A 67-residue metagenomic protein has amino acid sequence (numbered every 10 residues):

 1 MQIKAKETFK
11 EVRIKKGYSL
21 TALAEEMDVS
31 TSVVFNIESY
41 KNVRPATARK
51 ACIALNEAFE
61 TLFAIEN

Functional and structural regions predicted by a protein language model:
M1-K15: A short, Lys/Arg-rich alpha-helix, primarily the initiator
F9, L20, P45-A48: Helix-turn-helix DNA-binding elements, focusing on the entry/boundary residues of the two helices that contact DNA
L23-A24: Short alpha-helical "recognition helix" segments of helix-turn-helix
D28-V43: Recognition helix of helix-turn-helix/homeodomain-like DNA-binding domains that insert into the DNA major groove
Y40-I53: Short, basic-rich loop-to-helix N-cap that marks the start of a DNA-contacting helix
N56-N67: Short C-terminal boundary/hinge segments that cap the last helix of small helical domains
